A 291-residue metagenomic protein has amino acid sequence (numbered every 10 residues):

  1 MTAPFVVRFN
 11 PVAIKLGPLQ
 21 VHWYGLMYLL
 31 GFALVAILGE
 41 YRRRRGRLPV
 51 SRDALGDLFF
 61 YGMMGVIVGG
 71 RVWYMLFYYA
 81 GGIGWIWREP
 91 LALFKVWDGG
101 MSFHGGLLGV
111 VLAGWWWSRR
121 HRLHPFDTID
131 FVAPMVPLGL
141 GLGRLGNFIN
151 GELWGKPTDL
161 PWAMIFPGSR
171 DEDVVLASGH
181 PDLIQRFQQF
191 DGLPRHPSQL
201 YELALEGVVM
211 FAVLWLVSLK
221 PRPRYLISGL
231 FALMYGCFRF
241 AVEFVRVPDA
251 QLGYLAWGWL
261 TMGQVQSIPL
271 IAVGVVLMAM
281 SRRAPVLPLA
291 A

Functional and structural regions predicted by a protein language model:
M1-A291: Hydrophobic, membrane-interfacing alpha helices
